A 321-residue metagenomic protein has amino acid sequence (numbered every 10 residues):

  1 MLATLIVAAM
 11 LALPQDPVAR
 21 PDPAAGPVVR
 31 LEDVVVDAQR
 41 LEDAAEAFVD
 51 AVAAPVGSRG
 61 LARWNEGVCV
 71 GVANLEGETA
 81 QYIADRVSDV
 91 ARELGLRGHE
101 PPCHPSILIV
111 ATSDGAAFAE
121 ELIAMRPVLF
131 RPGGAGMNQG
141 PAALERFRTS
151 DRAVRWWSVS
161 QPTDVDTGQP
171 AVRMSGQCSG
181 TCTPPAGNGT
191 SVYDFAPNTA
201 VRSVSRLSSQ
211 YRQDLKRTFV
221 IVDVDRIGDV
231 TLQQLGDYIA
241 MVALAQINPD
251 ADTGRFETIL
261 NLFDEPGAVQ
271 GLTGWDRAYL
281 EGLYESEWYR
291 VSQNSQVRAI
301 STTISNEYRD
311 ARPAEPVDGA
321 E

Functional and structural regions predicted by a protein language model:
L2-A12: Sec-dependent N-terminal signal peptides
L13-A25: Long, low-complexity intrinsically disordered segments that are proline/alanine-rich with interleaved serine/threonine
V18-A19, G60, W64, E100: A domain-level signal for the mature, folded cores of soluble proteins
A25-R40: N-terminal secretion/transport leader regions
V29-E32, G60-L75: Acidic/histidine-rich, surface-exposed loop or edge segments in extracytoplasmic proteins
R40-W64: Compositionally biased P/S/T/G-rich terminal and signal peptide-adjacent segments that lie outside catalytic cores
G71-R86, A91, G95-V317: Long, folded non-catalytic interaction modules
A320-E321: Terminal low-complexity/disordered tails
